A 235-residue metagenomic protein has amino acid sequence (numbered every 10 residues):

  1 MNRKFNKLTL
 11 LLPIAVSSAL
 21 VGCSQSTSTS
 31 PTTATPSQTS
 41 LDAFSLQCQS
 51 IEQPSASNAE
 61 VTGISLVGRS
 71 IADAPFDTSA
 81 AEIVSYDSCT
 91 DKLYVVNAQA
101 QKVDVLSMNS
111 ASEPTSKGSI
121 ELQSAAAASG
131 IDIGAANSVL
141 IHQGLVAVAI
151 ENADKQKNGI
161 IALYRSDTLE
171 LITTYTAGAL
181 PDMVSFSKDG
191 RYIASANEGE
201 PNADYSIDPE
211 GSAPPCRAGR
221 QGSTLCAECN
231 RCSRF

Functional and structural regions predicted by a protein language model:
N2-L10: Bacterial N-terminal signal peptides that target proteins for export
L10-S17: Hydrophobic helical h-region of N-terminal Sec-dependent signal peptides in bacterial secretory/periplasmic proteins
A19-G22: C-terminal motif of bacterial Sec signal peptides marking the signal peptidase cleavage site
S24-S26: Bacterial signal peptide processing site
P31, L41-F235: Mobile, glycine-rich extracellular loop/lid and propeptide segments that shape or gate substrate/ligand access
P36-Q38: Low-complexity, Pro/Ser/Thr-rich intrinsically disordered segments of extracellular/cell-surface proteins
